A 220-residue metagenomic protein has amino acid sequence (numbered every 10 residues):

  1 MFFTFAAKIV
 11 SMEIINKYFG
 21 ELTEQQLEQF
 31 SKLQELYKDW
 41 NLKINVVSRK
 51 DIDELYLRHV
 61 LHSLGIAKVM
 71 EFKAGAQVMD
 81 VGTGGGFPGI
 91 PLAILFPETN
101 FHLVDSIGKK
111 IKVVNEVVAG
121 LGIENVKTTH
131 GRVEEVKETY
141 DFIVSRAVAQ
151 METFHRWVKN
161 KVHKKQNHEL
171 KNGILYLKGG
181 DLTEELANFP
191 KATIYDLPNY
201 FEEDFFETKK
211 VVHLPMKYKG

Functional and structural regions predicted by a protein language model:
M1-N45: N-terminal auxiliary segments of SAM/dcSAM-dependent transferases
Q29, V47-A67: Conserved SAM-binding loop and adjacent beta-strand
N41, V117-V118, V162: Conserved hydrophobic residues forming the short capping helix/wall of the S-adenosyl-L-methionine
L64-S145, H155: Conserved SAM/SAH cofactor-binding pocket of Class I
A147-Q150, L182: Short glycine-rich anion-binding loops that position phosphate/pyrophosphate groups of nucleotides and phosphorylated
H155-K171: A short glycine-rich, Lys/Arg-flanked "PGG" loop and its adjoining helix->strand segment in the class I
N167-D181: Conserved beta-strand signature within the Rossmann-like core of class I S-adenosyl-L-methionine
D181-G220: Active-site capping/gating segments
